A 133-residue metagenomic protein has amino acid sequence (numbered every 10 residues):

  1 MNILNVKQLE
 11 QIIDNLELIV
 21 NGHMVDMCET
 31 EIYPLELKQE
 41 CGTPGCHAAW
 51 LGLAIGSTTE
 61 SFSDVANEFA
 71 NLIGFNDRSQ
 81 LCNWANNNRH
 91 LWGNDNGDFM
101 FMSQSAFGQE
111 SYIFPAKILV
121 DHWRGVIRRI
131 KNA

Functional and structural regions predicted by a protein language model:
M1-A133: Catalytic phosphate/metal-binding cores of nucleic-acid and nucleotide-processing enzymes, i.e., regions that mediate
